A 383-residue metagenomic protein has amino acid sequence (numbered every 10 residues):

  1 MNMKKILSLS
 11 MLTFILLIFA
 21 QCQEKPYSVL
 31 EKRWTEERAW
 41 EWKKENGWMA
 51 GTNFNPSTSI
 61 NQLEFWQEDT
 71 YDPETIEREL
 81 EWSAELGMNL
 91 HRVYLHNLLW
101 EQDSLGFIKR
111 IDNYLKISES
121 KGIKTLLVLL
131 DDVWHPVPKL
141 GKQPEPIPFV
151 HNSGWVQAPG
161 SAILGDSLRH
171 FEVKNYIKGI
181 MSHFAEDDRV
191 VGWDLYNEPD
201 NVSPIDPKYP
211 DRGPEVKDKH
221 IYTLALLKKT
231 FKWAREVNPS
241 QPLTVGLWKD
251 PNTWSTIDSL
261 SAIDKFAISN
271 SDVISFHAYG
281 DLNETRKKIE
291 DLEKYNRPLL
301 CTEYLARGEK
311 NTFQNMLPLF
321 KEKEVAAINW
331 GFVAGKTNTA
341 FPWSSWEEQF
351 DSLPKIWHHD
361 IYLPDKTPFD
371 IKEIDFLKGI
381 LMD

Functional and structural regions predicted by a protein language model:
M1-M11: Bacterial N-terminal signal peptides that target proteins for export
M3, L17-V29: Bacterial Sec-dependent signal peptides at the C-terminal "C-region" and cleavage site
S10-I18: Bacterial N-terminal signal peptides
Y27-S271, H277, L282-E284, Y295 (+6 more regions): Active-site mouth of glycoside hydrolases
F313-L317: Catalytic cores of alpha/beta
W343-I356, F376, L381: Outer-membrane beta-barrel translocator/channel fold
